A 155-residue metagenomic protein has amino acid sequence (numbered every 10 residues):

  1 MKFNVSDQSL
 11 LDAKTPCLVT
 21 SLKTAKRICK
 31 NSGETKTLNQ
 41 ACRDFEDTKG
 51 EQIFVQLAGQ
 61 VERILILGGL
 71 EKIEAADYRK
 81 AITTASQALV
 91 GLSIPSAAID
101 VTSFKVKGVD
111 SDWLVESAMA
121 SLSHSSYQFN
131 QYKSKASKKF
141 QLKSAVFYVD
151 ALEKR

Functional and structural regions predicted by a protein language model:
M1-R155: Short amphipathic alpha-helical segment within the helicase RecA-like ATPase core that mediates nucleic-acid
